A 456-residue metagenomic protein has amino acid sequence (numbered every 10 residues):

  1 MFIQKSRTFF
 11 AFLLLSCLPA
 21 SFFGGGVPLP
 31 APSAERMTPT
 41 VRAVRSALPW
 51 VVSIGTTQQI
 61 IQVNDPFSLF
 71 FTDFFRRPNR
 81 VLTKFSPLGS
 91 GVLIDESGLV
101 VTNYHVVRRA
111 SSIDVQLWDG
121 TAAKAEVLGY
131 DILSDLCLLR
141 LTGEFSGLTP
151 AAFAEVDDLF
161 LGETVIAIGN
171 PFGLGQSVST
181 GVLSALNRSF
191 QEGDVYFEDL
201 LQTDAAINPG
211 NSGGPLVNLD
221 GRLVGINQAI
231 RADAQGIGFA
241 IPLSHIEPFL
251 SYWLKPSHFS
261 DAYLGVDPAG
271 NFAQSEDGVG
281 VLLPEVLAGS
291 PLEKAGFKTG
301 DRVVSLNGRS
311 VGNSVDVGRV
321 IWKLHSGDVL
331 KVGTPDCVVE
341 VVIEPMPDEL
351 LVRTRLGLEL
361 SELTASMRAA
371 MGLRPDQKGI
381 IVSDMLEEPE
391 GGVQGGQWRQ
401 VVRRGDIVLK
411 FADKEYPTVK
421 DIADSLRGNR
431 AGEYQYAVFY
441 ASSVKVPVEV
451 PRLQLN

Functional and structural regions predicted by a protein language model:
F2-L13: Bacterial N-terminal signal peptides that target proteins for export
A11-S21: Bacterial N-terminal signal peptides
G25-V279, P284-A295, S305-S310, S314-R353 (+3 more regions): Serine-dependent protease modules
Q59, D384-E388, F439-V444: Short, flexible beta-strand-to-coil junctions
V100-V101, L292-S314, P389-D421: Conserved PDZ fold ligand-binding element
L358, T364-Q394, R403-R404, V408: C-terminal accessory/binding modules appended to enzymatic or scaffolding proteins
D421-V444: Low-complexity, intrinsically disordered Gly/Pro/Thr-rich segments
V446-N456: Short, low-complexity, Pro/Ser/Thr/Gly-rich segments in the mature regions of secreted, periplasmic
